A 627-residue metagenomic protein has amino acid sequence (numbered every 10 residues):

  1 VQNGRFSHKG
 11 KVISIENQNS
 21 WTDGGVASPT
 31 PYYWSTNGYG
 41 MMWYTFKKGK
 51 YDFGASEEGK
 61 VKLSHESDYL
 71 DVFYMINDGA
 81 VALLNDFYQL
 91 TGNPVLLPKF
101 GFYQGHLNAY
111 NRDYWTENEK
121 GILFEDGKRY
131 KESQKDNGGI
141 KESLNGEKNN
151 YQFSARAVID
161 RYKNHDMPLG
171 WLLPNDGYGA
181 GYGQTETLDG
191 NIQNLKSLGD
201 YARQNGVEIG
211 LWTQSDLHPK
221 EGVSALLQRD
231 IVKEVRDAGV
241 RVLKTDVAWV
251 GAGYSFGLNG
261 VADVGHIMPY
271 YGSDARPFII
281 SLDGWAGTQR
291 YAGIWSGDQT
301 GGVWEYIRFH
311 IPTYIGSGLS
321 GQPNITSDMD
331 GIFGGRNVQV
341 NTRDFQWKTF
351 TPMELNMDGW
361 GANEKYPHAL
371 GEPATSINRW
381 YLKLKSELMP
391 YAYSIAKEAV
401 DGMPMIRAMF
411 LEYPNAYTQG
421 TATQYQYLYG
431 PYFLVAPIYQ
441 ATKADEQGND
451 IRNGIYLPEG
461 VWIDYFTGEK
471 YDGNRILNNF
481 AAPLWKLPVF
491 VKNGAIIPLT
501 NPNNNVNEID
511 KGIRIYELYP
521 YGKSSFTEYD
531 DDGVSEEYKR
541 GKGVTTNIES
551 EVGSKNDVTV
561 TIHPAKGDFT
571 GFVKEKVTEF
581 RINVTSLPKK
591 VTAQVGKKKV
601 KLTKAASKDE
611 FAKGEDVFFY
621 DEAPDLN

Functional and structural regions predicted by a protein language model:
V1, P168-N378, F410-P414, T418-Q419 (+3 more regions): Aromatic- and carboxylate-enriched substrate-binding clefts and catalytic-loop regions of carbohydrate-active enzymes
V1-N145, I159-D160, F480-N507: Catalytic and substrate-binding clefts that recognize carbohydrates or anionic sugar/phosphate headgroups
K11-S20, G25-T30, L83-L90, A155-D160 (+6 more regions): Short alpha-helical segments and helix-capping/turn motifs at coil-helix boundaries
T22-V26, A80-L83, W115-L226: Aromatic- and glycine-enriched glycan-recognition loops and surfaces that form the carbohydrate-binding subsites
T45-K47, H563-T570, A623-P624: Secondary-structure transition/turn motif
L83, S154-V158, L198, I231 (+4 more regions): Alpha-helical packing segments of well-folded alpha/beta enzyme cores
H266, F278, T288-I294, T313 (+4 more regions): Catalytic core of carbohydrate-active enzymes
V591-N627: A carboxyl-terminal module marker
